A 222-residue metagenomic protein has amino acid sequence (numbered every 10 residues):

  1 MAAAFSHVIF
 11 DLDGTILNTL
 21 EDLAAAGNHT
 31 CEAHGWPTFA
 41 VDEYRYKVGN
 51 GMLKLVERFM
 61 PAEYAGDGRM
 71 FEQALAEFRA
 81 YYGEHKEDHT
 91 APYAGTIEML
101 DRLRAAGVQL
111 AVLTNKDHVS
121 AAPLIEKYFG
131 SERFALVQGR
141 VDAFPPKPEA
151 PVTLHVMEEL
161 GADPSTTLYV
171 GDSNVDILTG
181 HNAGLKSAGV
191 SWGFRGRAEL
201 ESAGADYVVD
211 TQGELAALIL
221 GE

Functional and structural regions predicted by a protein language model:
M1-S6, R104, H118, A122-E222: Asp-based, Mg2+/Mn2+-dependent phosphohydrolase catalytic module
A2-E98, A105-A106, V119, S131: N-terminal helical cap/lid subdomain that shapes the substrate entry/recognition surface in HAD-like hydrolases
D11, T19, V48, V112-L113 (+2 more regions): Small/polar loops that bind or transfer phosphate-bearing groups
D13, T30, R79-D88, A111 (+3 more regions): Hydrophobic, well-ordered secondary-structure segments that either form specific early membrane-associated helices used
I16, P92, L110-L113, Y169-V170 (+2 more regions): Conserved SAM-binding loop
A40, K54-V56, L100, D176 (+2 more regions): Basic, gly/Ser/Thr/Pro-rich low-complexity segments located predominantly at protein N termini
N50-R58, D67-F71, R79, G83 (+6 more regions): Short amphipathic alpha-helical patches
